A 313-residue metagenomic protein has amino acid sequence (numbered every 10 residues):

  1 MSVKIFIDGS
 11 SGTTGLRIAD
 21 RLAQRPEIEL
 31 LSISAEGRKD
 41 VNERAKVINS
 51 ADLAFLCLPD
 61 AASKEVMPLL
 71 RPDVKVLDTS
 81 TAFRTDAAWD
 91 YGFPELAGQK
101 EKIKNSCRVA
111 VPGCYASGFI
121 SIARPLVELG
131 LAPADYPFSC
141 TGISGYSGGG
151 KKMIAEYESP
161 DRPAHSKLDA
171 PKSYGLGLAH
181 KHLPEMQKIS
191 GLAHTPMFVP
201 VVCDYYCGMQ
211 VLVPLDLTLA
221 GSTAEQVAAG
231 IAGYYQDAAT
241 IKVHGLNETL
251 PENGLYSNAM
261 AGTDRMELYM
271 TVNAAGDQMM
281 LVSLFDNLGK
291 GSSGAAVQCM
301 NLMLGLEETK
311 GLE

Functional and structural regions predicted by a protein language model:
M1-Y174, T271-A274, K310-L312: N-terminal Rossmann-like NAD(P) cofactor-binding subdomain of oxidoreductases, focused on the glycine-rich
S11-A45, P137, T141, Y146-L281: C-terminal substrate-binding/catalytic lobe of Rossmann-fold NAD(P)-dependent oxidoreductases
V109, V227-G230, A296: PAPS/PAP-binding and catalytic site of the sulfotransferase fold
C114, L219, N287: Residue-level signal for short, function-critical loop segments
A116-A123, A179, S293, V297: Short, hydrophobic/amphipathic alpha-helical packing segments that form internal helix faces or helix-helix interfaces
P125-L129, D216, C299-L306: Active-site catalytic microenvironments for nucleophilic, acid-base chemistry
R265-E313: NAD(P)-dependent Rossmann-like dehydrogenase/reductase catalytic/cofactor-binding core
